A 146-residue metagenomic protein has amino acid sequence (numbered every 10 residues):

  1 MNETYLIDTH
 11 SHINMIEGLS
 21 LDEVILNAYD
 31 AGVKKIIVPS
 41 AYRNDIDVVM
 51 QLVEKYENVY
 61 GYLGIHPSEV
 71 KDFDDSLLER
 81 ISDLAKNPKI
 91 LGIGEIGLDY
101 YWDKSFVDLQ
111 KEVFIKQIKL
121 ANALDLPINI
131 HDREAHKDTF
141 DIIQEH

Functional and structural regions predicted by a protein language model:
M1-H146: Mid-domain alpha/beta scaffold segments of enzyme catalytic cores
